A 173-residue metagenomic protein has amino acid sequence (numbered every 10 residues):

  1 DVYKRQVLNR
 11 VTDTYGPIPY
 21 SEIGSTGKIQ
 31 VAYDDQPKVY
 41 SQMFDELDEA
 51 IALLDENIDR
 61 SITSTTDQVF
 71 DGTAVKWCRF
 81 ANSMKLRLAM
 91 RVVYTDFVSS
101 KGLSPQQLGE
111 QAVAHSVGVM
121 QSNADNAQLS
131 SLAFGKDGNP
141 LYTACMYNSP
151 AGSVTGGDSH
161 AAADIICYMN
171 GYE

Functional and structural regions predicted by a protein language model:
D1-E173: Structured, solvent-exposed acidic/aromatic patches
